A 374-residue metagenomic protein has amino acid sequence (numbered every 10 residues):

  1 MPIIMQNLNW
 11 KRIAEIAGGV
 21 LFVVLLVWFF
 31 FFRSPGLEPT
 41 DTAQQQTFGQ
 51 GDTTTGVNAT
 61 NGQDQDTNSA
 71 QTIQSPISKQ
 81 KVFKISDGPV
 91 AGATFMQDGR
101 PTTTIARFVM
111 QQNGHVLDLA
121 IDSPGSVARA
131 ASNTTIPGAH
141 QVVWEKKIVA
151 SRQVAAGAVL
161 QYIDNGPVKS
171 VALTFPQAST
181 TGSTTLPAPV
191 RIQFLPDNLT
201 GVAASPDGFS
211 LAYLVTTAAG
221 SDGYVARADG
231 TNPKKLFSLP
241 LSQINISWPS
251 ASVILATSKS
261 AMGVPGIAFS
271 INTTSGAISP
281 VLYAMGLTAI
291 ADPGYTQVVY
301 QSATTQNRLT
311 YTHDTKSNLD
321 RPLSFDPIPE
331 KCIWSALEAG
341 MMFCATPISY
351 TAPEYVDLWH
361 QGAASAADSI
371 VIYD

Functional and structural regions predicted by a protein language model:
P2-D374: Sequence signature of WD/YWTD-type beta-propeller architectures
